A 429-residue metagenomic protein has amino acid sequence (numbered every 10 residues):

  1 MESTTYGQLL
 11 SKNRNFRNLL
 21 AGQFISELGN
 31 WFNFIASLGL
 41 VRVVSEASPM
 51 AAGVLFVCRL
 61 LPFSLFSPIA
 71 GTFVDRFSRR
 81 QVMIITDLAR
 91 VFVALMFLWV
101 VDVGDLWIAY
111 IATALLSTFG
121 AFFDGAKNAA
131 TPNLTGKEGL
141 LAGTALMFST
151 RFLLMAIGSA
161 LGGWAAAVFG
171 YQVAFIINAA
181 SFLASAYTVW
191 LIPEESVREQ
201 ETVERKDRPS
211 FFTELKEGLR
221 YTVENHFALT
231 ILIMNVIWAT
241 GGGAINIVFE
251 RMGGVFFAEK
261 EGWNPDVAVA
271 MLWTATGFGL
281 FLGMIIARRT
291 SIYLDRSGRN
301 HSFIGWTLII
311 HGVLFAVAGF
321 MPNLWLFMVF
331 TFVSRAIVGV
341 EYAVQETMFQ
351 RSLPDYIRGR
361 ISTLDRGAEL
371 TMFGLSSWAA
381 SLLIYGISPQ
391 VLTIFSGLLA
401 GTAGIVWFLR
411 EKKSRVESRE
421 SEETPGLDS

Functional and structural regions predicted by a protein language model:
M1-K12, F16, E195-L232, L427-D428: Juxtamembrane intracellular "pre-TM" segments in multi-pass secondary transporters
R17-I35, F56-V74, S78-V93, I108-A167 (+7 more regions): Substrate-agnostic recognition of the 12-TM MFS/MFS-like secondary transporter fold
F24, F32-A36, F169-I176, E214-M284 (+1 more regions): A single, central transmembrane helix in multi-pass transporters
N33, E46-G53, A145, W263-W273 (+1 more regions): Small-residue hotspots at the loop-to-helix junctions and early N-terminal turns of transmembrane alpha-helices
A36-E46, F97-V100, I157-I177, V255-K260 (+1 more regions): Transmembrane alpha-helix termini and helix-breaking/packing motifs in multi-pass membrane transporters
A36-P62: Extracellular/periplasmic helix-loop-helix junction of adjacent transmembrane segments in MFS-like secondary
S64-I69, R76, R80-V82, T86 (+6 more regions): C-terminal transmembrane bundle of multi-pass solute transporters/carriers
A129, N133, F175-R205, F408-E417: Helix-loop junctions on the cytosolic side of multi-pass membrane transporters, especially the intracellular loop
